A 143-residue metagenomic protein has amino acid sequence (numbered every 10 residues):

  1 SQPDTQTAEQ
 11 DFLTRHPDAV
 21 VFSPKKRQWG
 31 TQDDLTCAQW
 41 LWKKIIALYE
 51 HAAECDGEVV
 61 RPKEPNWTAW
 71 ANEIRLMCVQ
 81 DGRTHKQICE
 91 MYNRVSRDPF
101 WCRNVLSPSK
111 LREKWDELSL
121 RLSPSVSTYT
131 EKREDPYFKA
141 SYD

Functional and structural regions predicted by a protein language model:
S1-D143: Append "and, occasionally, other polyanion-binding protein interfaces
